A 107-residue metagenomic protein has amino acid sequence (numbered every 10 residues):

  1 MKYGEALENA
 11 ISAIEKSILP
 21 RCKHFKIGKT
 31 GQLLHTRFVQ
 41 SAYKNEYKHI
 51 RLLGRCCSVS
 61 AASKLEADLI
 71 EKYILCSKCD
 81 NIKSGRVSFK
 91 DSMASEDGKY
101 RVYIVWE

Functional and structural regions predicted by a protein language model:
M1-E107: GIY-YIG nuclease catalytic motif and its immediate N-terminal context
